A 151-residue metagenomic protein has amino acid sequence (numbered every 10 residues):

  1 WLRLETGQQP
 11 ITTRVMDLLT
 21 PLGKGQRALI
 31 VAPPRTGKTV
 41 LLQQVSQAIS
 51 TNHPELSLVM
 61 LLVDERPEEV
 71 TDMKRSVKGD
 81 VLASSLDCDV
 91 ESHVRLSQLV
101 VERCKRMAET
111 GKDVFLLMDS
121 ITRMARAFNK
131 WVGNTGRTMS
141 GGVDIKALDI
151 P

Functional and structural regions predicted by a protein language model:
W1-S97: Phosphate-binding glycine-rich loops and their immediate beta-loop-alpha structural context
P67, R75-L86, V90-V101, K105-P151: Conserved P-loop NTPase nucleotide-binding/switch module
